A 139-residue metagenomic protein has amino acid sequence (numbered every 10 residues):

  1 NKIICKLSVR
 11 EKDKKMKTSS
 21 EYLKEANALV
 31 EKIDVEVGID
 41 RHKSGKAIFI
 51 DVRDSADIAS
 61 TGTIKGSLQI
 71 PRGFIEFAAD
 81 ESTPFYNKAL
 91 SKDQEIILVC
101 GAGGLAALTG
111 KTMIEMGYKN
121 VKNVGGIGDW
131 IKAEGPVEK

Functional and structural regions predicted by a protein language model:
N1-K15: Short, Lys/Arg-enriched N-terminal segments with co-localized hydrophobic residues within the first ~10-30 amino acids
D13-A47, S55-E95, G104-K139: Rhodanese-like catalytic fold shared by cysteine-dependent sulfurtransferases and DSP/PTP-type phosphatases
I50: Active-site flanking residues adjacent to catalytic metal/cofactor-binding acidic residues
V99: Short, surface-exposed ligand- or partner-binding patches at beta-edge/loop junctions that are enriched in aromatics
